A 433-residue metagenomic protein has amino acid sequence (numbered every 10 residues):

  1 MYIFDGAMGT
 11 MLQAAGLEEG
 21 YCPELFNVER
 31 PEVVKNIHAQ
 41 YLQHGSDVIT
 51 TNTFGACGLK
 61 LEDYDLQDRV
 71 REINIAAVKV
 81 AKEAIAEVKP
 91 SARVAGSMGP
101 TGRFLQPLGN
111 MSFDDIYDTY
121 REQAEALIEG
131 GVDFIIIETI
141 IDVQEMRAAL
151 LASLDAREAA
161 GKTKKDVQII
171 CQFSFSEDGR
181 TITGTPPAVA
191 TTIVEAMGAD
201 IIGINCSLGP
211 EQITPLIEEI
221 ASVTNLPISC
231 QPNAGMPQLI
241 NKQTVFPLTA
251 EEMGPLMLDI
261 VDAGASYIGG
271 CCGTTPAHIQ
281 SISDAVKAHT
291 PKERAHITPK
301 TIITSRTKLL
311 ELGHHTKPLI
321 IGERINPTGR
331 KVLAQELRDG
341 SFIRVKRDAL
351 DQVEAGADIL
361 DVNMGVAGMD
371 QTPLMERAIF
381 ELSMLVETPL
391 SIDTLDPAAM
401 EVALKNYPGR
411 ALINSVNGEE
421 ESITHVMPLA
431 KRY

Functional and structural regions predicted by a protein language model:
M1-Y433: Domain-level signal for soluble alpha/beta catalytic cores
